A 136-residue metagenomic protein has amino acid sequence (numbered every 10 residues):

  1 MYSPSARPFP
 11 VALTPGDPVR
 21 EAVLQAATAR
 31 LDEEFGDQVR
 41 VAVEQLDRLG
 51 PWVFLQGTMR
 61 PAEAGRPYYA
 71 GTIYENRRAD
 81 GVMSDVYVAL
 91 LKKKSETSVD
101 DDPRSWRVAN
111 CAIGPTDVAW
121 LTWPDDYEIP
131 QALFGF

Functional and structural regions predicted by a protein language model:
Y2-A12, G81, D85-F136: Low-complexity, intrinsically disordered terminal/linker segments enriched in charged and Gly/Pro repeats
F9-Q38: Short, non-transmembrane alpha-helical segments in secretory-pathway proteins
L13, L24, L31, L46-L49 (+5 more regions): Generic detector of leucine side chains in alpha-helical contexts
Q38-K94: Mature extracytoplasmic domains of secretory-pathway proteins
